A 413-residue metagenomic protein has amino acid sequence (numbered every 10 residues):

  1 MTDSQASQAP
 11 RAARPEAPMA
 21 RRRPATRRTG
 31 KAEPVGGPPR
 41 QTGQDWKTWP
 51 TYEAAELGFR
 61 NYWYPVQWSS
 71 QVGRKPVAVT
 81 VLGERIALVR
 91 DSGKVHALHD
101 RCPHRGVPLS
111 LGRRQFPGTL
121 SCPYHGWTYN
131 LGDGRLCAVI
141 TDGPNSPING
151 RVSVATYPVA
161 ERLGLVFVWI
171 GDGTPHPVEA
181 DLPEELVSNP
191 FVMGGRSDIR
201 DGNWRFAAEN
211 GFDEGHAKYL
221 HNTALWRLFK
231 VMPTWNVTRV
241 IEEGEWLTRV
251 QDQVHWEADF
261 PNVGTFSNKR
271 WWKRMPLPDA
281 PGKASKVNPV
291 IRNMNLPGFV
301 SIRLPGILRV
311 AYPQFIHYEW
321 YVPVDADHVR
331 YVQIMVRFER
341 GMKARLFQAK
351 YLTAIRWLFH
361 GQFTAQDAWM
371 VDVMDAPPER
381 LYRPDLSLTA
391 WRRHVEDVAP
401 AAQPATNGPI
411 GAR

Functional and structural regions predicted by a protein language model:
D3, R14-P34, P38-Q41, W46 (+2 more regions): Rieske [2Fe-2S] iron-sulfur-binding domain
D3-R14, P18-T26, G30, K94 (+1 more regions): C-terminal catalytic domain of Rieske-type non-heme iron oxygenases
E56-N61: Short, basic/aromatic beta-hairpin or loop at an interaction surface
Y64, I86, Y157, N295-P297 (+1 more regions): Small-residue-enriched segments and motifs
P65-W68, N203: Helix N-cap / beta->alpha transition motif
